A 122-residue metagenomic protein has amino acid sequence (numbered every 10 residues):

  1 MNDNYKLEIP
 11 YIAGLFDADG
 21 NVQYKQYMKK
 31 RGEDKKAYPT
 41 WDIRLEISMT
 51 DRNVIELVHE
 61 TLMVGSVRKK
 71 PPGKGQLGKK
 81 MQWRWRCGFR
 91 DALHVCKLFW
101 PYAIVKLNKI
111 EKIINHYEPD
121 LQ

Functional and structural regions predicted by a protein language model:
M1-Q122: Internal intein/HINT superfamily modules and their associated LAGLIDADG
